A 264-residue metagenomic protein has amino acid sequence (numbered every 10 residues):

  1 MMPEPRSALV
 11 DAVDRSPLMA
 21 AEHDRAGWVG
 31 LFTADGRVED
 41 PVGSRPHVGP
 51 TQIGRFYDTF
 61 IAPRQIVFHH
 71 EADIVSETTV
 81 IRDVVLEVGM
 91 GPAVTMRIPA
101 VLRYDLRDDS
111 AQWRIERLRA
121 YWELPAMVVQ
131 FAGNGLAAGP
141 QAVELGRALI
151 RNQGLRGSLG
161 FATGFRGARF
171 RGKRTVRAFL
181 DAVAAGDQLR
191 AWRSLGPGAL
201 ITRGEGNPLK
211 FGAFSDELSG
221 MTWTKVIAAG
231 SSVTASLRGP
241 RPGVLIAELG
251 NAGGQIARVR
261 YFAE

Functional and structural regions predicted by a protein language model:
M1-E264: C-terminal and inter-domain tail/linker signature
